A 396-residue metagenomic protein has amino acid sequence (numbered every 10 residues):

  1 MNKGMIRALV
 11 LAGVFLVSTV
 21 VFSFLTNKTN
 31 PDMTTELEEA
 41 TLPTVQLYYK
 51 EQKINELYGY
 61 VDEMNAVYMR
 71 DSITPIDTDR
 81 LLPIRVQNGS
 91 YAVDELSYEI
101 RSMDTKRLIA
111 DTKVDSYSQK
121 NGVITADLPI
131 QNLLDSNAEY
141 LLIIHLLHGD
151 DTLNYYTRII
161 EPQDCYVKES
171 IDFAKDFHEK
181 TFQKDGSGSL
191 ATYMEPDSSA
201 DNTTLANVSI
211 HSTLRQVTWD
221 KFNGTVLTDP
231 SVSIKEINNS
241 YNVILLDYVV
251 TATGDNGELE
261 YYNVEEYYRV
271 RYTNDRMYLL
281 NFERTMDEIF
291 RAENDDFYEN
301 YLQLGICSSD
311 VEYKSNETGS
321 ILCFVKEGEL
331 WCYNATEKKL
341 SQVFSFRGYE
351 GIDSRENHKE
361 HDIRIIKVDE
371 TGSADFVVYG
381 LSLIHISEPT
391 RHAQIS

Functional and structural regions predicted by a protein language model:
F24-D77: Short, compositionally biased P/S/T/A/G/V-rich stretches that sit at domain boundaries
P31-T35, L42-T44, G59, R107-L108 (+5 more regions): Short beta-strand edge/turn micro-motifs at domain boundaries
Y166-L190: Short, aromatic-enriched amphipathic alpha-helices that serve as compact interaction elements
D185-S233: Short solvent-exposed beta->alpha transition segments
G305-T318, K359-S373: Structural signature of eukaryotic scaffold interfaces centered on beta-propeller domains
E312-K326, W331, T371-L383: Short beta-strand elements that form the blades of beta-propeller/WD-repeat-like and other beta-sheet-rich scaffold
S341-G348, S396: Beta-propeller fold detector
I384-I395: Single conserved hydrophobic/aromatic residue that forms the stacking wall/gate of nucleotide- or nucleobase-binding
